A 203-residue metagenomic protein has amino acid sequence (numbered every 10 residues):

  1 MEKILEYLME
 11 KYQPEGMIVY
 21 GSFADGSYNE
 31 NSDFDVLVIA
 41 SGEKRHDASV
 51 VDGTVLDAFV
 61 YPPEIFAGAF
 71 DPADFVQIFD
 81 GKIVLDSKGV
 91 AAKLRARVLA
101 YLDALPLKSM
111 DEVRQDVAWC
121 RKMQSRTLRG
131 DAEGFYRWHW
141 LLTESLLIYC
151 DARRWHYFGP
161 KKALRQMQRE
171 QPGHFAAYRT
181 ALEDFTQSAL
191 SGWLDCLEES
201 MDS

Functional and structural regions predicted by a protein language model:
M1, L5, G16-I18, V76 (+6 more regions): Generic, low-specificity signal for short hydrophobic/alpha-helical stretches with a mild N-terminal bias, encompassing
M1-N31, L37-V84: Metal-dependent nucleotidyltransferase catalytic core
E2, E6, E10, E15 (+8 more regions): Glutamate identity and glutamate-enriched acidic tracts
L5, K11-E15, G26, D35-L37 (+9 more regions): Residue-level signal for well-ordered alpha-helical segments
A24, E30-V36, V50-D52, I65-A67 (+9 more regions): Generic preference for flexible, low-structure residues
D33-F34, G42-K44, A48, F59-P63 (+7 more regions): Short alpha-helical interface elements
D47-A132: Conserved NTP/Mg2+-binding pocket subregion across the NTase superfamily
S109-S203: Conserved nucleotidyltransferase catalytic core and NTase-mimicking acidic/glycine-rich helix/loop elements in nucleic
